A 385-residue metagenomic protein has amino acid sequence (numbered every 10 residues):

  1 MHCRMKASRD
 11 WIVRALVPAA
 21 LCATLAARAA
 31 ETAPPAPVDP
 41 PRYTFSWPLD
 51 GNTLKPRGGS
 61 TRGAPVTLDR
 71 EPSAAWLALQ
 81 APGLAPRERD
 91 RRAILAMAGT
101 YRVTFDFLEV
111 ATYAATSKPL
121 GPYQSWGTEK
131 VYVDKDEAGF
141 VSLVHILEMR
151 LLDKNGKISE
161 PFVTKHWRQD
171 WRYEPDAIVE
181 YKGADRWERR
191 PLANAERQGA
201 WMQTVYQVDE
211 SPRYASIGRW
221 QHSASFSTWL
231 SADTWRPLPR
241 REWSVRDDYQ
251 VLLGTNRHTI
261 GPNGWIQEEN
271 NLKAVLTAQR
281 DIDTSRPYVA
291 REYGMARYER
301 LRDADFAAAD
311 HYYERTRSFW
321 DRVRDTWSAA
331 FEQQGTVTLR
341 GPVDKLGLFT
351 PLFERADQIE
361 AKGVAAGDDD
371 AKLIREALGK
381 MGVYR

Functional and structural regions predicted by a protein language model:
M1-W11: N-terminal secretory signal peptides that target proteins for export/translocation
R14-T24: Bacterial N-terminal signal peptides
A30-A96, E109-A114, P119-G121, G139-S142 (+6 more regions): Amphipathic/hydrophobic helical signal segments and adjacent flexible N-terminal regions that mediate secretion
L95-G99, V133-G139, R257-W265, R300-D305: A short, structured loop/turn motif at beta-sheet edges
P119-G121, S125-K135, V144, L253-I260 (+2 more regions): Hydrophobic/aromatic beta-strand elements that line small-molecule binding cavities or substrate pockets in beta-rich
V133-Y181: Extended amphipathic alpha-helical segments with heptad-repeat/coiled-coil character used for oligomerization, fusion
A193-L253: Short helix-loop boundary/capping segments
L230-T277, Y288: Extended serine/threonine-enriched, polar tracts that run as long, contiguous segments within proteins
